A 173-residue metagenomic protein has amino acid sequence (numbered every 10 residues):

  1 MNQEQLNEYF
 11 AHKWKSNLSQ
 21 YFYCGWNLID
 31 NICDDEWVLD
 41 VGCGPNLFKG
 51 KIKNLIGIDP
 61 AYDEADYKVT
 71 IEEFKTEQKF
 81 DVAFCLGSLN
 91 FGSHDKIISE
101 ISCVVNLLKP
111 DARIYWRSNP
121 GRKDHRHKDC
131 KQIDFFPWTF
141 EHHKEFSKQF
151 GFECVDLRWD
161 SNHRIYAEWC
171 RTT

Functional and structural regions predicted by a protein language model:
M1-F74, R113-T173: Class I (Rossmann-like) S-adenosyl-L-methionine-dependent methyltransferase catalytic domain, capturing the SAM-binding
F84: A conserved beta-strand element that flanks and buttresses the S-adenosyl-L-methionine
G87-F91: Short catalytic micro-motifs in class I SAM-dependent methyltransferases
S93-D95: Short N-terminal helix/helix-N-cap motif within the alpha/beta-hydrolase-1
I98-P110: A short glycine-rich, Lys/Arg-flanked "PGG" loop and its adjoining helix->strand segment in the class I
